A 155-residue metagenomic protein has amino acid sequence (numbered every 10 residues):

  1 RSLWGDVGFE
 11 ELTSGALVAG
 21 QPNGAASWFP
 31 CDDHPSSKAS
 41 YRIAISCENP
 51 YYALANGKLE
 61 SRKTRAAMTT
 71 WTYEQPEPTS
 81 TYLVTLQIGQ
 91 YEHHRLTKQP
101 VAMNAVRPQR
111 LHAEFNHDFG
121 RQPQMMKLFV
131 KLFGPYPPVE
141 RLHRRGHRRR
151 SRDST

Functional and structural regions predicted by a protein language model:
R1-E140: Acidic/His-enriched low-complexity segments
F115, P137, R148-T155: Catalytic zinc-binding patch centered on the HExxH motif and its immediate surroundings that defines zinc-dependent
R144-G146: Membrane-embedded helix bundles of polyisoprenyl
